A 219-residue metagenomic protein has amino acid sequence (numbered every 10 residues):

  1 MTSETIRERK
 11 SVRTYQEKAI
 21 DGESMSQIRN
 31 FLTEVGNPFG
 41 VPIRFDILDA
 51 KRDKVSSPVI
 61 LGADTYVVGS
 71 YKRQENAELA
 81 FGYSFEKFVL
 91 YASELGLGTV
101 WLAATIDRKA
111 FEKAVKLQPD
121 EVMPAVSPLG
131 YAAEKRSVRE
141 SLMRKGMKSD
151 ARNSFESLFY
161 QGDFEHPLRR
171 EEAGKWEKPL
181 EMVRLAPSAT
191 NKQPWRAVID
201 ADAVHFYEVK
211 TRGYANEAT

Functional and structural regions predicted by a protein language model:
M1-T219: Acidic, surface-exposed loops and disordered segments
